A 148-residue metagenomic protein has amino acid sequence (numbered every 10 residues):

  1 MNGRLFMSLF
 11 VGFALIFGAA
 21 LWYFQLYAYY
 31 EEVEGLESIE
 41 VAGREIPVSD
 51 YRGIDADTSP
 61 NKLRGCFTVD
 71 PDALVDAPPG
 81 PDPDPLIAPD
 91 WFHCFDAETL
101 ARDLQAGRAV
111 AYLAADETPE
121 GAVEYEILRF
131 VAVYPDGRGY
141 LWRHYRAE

Functional and structural regions predicted by a protein language model:
R4-Y23: Hydrophobic membrane-insertion alpha-helices, especially the h-region of bacterial N-terminal signal peptides
F13-A14, C66-V69, F130, L141: Generic structural hydrophobic/aromatic packing signal, biased to beta-strands
F24-V41: Ser/Thr/Pro/Gly-rich low-complexity linker/stalk segments immediately outside membranes or between
S38-Y51, D55-A56: Juxtamembrane non-transmembrane segments of integral membrane proteins
D50-E120: Mature extracytoplasmic domains of secretory-pathway proteins
A106-E148: Amphipathic alpha-helical packing elements
